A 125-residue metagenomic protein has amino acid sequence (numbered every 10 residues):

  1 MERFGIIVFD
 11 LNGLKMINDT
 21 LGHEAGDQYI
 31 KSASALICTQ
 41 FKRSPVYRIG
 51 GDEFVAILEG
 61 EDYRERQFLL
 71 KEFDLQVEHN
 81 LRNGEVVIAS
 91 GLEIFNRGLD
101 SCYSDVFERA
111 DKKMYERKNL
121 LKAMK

Functional and structural regions predicted by a protein language model:
M1-G5, N12-T39, Y47-G51, V55-A56 (+3 more regions): Conserved long alpha-helical elements within nucleotide-processing catalytic cores of c-di-GMP signaling and class III
V8, S90-I94: Sensory input modules used in signal transduction, predominantly PAS/LOV/GAF but also related non-catalytic regulatory
N12, E61, G98-S101: Short coil/turn linker and secondary-structure boundary residues
D19, Q67-D74, E78-R82, F95-K125: Catalytic-core segments of nucleotide cyclases and related cyclic-nucleotide turnover enzymes
A56-E61, I94-N96: Short beta-strand-to-loop capping motifs
G84-A89: PAS and PAS-like sensory/regulatory domains
